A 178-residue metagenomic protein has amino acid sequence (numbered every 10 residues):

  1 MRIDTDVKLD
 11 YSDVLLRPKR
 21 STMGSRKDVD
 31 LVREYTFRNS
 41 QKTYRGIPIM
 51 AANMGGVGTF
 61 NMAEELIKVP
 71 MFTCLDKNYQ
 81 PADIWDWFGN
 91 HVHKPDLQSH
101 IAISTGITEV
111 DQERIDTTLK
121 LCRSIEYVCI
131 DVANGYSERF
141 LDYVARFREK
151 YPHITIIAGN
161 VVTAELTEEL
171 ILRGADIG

Functional and structural regions predicted by a protein language model:
M1-I177: Active-site entrance/lid segments in N-terminal catalytic domains of soluble metabolic enzymes
